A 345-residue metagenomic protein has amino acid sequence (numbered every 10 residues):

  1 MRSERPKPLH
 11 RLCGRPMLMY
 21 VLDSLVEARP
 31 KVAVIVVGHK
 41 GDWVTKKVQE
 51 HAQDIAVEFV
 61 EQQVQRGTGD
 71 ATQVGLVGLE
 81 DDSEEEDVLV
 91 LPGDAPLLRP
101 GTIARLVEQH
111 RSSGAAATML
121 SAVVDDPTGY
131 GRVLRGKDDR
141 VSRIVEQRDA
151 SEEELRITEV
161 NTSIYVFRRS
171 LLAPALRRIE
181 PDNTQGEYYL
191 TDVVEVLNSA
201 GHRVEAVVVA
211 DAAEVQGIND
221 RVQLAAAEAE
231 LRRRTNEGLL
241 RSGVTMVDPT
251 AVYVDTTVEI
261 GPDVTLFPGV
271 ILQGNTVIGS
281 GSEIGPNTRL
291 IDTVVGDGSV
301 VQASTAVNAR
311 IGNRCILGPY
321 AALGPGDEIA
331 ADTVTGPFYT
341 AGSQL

Functional and structural regions predicted by a protein language model:
M1-E4: N-terminal nucleotide-binding beta1-loop-alpha1 segment
P8, A56-E58, R140, R203-E205 (+1 more regions): Conserved beta-strand segments of alpha/beta enzyme cores
L9, V133-R135, A206: A structural signal for short hydrophobic beta-strand segments in well-ordered beta-sheet cores
R11, L97, V166, G217-I218: Short aromatic/basic micro-patch
R11, P16-L91, A95-S112: Conserved N-terminal catalytic core of the sugar/cofactor nucleotidyltransferase
V34-I35, L89-V90, A117-L120, A206: Structural beta-sheet core signal
D42, L98-T184, T191: Conserved core of the sugar-phosphate nucleotidyltransferase
Q185-L345: Left-handed beta-helix
